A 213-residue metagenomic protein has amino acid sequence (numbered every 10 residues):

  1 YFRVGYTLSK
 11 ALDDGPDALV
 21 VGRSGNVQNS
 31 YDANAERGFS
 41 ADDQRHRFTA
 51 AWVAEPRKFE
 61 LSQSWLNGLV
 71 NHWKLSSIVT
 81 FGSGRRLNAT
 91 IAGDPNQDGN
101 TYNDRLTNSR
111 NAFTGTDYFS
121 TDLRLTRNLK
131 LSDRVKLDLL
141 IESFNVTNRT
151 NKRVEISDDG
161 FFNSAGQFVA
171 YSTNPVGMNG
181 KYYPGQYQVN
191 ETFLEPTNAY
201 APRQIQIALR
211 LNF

Functional and structural regions predicted by a protein language model:
Y1-F213: Short, solvent-exposed micro-motifs at the edges of structured domains
